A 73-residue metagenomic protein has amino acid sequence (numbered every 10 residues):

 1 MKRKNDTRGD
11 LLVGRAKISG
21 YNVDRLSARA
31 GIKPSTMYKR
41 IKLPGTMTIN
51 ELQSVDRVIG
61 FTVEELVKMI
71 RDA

Functional and structural regions predicted by a protein language model:
M1-D24: A short, Lys/Arg-rich alpha-helix, primarily the initiator
L12, L26, M37-R40: Conserved hydrophobic/aromatic packing and binding residues within compact polymer-binding modules
R25-S27, V55: Short alpha-helical "recognition helix" segments of helix-turn-helix
G31-T46: Recognition helix of helix-turn-helix/homeodomain-like DNA-binding domains that insert into the DNA major groove
N50-E65: DNA major-groove recognition helix of helix-turn-helix/homeodomain DNA-binding modules
V67-A73: Short amphipathic recognition helices of helix-turn-helix/homeodomain-type DNA-binding modules
